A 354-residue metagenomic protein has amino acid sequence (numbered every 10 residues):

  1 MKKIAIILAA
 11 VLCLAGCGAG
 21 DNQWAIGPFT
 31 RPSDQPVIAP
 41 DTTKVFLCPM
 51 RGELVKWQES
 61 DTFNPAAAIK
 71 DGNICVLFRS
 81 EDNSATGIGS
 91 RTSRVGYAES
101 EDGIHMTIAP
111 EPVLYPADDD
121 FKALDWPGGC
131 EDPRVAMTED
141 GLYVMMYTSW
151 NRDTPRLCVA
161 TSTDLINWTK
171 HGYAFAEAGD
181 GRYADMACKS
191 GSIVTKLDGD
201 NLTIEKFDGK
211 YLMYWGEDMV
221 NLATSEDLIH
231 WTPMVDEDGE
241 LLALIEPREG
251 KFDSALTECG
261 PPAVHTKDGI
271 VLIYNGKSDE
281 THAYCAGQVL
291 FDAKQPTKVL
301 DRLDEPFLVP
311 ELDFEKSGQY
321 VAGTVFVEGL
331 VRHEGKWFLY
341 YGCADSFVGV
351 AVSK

Functional and structural regions predicted by a protein language model:
M1-I4: Positively charged n-region of N-terminal signal peptides that target proteins for export
I6-I7, N83: General helical structural elements
I7-A15: Bacterial N-terminal signal peptides
C17-G128, A136-A255, V264-Y320, E334-K354: Beta-rich carbohydrate-recognition and catalytic domains
E258: Short Gly/charged-rich anion-binding patches and loops
A322-G323, V327: C-terminal structured domain segments
